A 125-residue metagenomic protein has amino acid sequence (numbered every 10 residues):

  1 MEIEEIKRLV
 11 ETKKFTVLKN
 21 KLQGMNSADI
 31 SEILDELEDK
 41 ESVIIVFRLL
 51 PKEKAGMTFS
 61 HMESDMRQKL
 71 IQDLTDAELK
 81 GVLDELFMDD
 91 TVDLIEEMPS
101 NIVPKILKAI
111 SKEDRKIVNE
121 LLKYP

Functional and structural regions predicted by a protein language model:
M1-P125: Hydrophobic packing positions in regular secondary-structure scaffolds
